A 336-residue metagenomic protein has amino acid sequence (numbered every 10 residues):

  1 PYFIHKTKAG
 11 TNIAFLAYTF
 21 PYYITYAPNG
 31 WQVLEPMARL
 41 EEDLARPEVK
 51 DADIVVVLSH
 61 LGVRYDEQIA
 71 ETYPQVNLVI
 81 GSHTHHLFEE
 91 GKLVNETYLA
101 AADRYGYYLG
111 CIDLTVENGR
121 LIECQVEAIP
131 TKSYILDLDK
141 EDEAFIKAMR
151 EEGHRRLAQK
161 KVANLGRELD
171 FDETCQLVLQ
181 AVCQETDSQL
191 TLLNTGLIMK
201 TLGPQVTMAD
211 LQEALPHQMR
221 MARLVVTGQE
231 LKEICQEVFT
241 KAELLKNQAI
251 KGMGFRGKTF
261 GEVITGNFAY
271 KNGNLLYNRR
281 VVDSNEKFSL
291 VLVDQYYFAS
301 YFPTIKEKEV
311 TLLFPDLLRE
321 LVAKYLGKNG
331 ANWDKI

Functional and structural regions predicted by a protein language model:
P1-T131, Q176: Acidic, metal/ion-coordinating pockets
F20-P21, G62, R104-G106, V162 (+4 more regions): Short, glycine-/Ser/Thr-/acidic-enriched flexible segments
Y22, D43-A52, L58, E117 (+4 more regions): Change "in soluble alpha/beta enzymes" to "in soluble alpha/beta proteins
I24-P28, C111, S133-K140, L202-G203 (+1 more regions): A short, polar/proline- and glycine-enriched secondary-structure boundary/capping micro-motif
P28-E42, R64, Y107-L109, D137 (+7 more regions): Conserved active-site and cofactor/substrate-binding residues in soluble primary-metabolism enzymes
D53, N77, Q189, M208 (+1 more regions): Conserved acidic residues
V116-V206, Q212, L326-I336: A short C-terminal boundary segment appended to hydrolase-like catalytic domains
L202-I336: Feature captures C-terminal
